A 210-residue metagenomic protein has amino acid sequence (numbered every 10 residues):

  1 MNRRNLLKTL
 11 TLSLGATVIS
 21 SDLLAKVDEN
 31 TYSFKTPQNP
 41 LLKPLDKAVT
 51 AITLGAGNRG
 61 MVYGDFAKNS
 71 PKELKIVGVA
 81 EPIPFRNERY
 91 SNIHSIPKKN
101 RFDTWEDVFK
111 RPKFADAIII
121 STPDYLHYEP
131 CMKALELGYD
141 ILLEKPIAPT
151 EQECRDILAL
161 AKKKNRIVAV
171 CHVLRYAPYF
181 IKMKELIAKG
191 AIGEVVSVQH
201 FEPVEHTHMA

Functional and structural regions predicted by a protein language model:
M1-L14: N-terminal secretory signal peptides and thylakoid transit peptides that target proteins across membranes
S13-S95: N-terminal Rossmann-like dinucleotide-binding module
T53, I120, L143, P149 (+2 more regions): Hydrophobic residues in well-ordered beta-strands that form the structural core
F66, S70, I93, K133 (+4 more regions): Alpha-helical structural signal in soluble globular domains
L74, D116, Y139, R166-I167 (+1 more regions): Short, well-ordered coil/turn segments that N-cap beta-strands
G78, A117, S197: Short, Asp-centered acidic motifs that coordinate Mg2+ and/or phosphate in catalytic or ligand-binding sites
K99-D156, L160: Beta-loop-alpha module in the N-terminal Rossmann-like domain of NAD(P)-dependent dehydrogenases, especially those
I167, L174-A210: Predominantly a Rossmann-like dinucleotide-binding segment in NAD(P)-dependent oxidoreductases
